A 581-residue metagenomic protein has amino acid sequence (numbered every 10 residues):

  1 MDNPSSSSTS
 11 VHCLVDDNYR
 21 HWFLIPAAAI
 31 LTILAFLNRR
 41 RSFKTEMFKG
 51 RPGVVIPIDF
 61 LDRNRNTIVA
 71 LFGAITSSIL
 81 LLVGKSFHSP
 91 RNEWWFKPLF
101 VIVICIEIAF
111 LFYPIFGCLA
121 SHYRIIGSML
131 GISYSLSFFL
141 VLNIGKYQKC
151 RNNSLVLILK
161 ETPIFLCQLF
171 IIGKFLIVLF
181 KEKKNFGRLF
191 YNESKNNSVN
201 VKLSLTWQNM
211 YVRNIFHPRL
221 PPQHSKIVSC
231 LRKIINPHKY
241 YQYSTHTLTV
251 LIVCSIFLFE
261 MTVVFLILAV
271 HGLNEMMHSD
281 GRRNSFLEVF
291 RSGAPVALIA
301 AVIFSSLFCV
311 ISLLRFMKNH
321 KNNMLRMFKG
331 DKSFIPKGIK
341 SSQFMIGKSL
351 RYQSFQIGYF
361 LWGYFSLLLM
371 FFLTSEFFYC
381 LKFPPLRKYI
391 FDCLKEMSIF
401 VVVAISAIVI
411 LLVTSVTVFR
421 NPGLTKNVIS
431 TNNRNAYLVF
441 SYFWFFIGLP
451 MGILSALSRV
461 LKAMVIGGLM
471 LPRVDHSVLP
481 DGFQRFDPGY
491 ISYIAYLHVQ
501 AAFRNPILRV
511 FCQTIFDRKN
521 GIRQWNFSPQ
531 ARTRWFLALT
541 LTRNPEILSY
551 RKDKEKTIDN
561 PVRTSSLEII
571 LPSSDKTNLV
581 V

Functional and structural regions predicted by a protein language model:
M1-G452, L457-V581: Solvent-exposed, extramembrane regions of membrane proteins
